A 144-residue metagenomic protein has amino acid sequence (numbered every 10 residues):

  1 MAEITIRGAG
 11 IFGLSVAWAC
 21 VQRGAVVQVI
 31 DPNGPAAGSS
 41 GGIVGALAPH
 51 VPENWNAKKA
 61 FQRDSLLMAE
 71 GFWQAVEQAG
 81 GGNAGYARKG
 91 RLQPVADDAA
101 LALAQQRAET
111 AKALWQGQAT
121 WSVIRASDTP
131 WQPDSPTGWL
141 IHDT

Functional and structural regions predicted by a protein language model:
A2-Q28: N-terminal Rossmann-like FAD-binding beta1-loop-alpha1 element of flavoenzymes
G8, D31, V95: Short beta-strand/turn micro-motifs composed of small residues that flank or help shape donor/cofactor-binding pockets
A19-Q22, N33-R91, L101-A113: Conserved FAD-binding subdomain of flavin-dependent enzymes
V27-D31, W73-E77, T120-D128: Short amphipathic alpha-helical surface micro-motifs
N83-T144: Flavin (FAD/FMN) cofactor-binding and adjacent substrate-gating region of FAD-dependent oxidoreductase domains
